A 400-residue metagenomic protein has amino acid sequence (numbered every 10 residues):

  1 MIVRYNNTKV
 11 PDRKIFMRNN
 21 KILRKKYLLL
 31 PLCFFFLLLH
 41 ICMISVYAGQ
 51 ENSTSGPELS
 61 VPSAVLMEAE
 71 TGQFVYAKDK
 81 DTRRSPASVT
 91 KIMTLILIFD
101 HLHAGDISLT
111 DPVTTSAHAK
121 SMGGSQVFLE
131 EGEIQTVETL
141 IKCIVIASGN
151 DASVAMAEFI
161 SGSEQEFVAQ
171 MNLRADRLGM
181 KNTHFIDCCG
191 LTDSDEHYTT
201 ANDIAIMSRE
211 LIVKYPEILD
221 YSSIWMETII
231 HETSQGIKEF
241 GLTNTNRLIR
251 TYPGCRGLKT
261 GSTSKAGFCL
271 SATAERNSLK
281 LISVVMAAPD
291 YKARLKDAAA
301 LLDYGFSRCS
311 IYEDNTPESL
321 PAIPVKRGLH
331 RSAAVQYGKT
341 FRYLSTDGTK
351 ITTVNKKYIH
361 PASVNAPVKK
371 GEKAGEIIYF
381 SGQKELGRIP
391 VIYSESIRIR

Functional and structural regions predicted by a protein language model:
M1-R24: N-terminal secretory signal peptides that target proteins for export/translocation
K9, V46-P216: Active-site-adjacent loops and short helices of periplasmic peptidoglycan-processing enzymes
Y27-V46: Sec-dependent N-terminal signal peptides of Gram-positive bacterial secreted proteins and lipoproteins
C33, C42, C143, C188-C189 (+3 more regions): Generic recognition of cysteine residues
L37, M43, T71, T114 (+5 more regions): Generic "edge-of-domain/loop-turn" microfeature
L37-L38, H103, C309: Hydrophobic alpha-helical membrane context
M180-H184, D195-Y198, N202-R400: Domain-terminus/edge residues, biased toward the C-terminal soluble/receptor-binding domains of extracytoplasmic
